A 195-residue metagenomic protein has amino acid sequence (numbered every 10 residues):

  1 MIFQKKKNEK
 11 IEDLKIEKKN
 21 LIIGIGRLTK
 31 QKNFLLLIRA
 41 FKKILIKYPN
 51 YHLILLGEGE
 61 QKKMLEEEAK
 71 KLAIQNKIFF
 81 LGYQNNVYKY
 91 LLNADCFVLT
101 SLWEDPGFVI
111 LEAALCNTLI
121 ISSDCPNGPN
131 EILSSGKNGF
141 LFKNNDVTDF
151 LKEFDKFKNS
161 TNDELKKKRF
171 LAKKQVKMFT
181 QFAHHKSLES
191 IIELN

Functional and structural regions predicted by a protein language model:
M1-L14: Acidic anion/phosphate-binding donor-loop and adjacent secondary structure in glycosyltransferase catalytic cores
N20-I46, L53-L56, E60-E66, F108: A conserved mid-protein helix/loop that constitutes part of the nucleotide-sugar donor-binding site
E66-G82: Nucleotide-activated donor-binding/catalytic signature segment of Leloir-type glycosyltransferases, i.e., the conserved
Y83, L102: Aromatic "clamp/platform" in nucleotide-sugar-dependent glycosyltransferases that forms part of the donor/acceptor
L119-S123: Short hydrophobic beta-strand element within catalytic cores of glycosyltransferases and related nucleotide-activated
S134-G136, F140-V147, D155-N162: Conserved acidic donor-binding segment of nucleotide-sugar-dependent glycosyltransferases
D163-M178: A short, well-ordered alpha-helix in the C-terminal region of glycosyltransferases
Q181-N195: C-terminal alpha-helical cap of glycosyltransferases
